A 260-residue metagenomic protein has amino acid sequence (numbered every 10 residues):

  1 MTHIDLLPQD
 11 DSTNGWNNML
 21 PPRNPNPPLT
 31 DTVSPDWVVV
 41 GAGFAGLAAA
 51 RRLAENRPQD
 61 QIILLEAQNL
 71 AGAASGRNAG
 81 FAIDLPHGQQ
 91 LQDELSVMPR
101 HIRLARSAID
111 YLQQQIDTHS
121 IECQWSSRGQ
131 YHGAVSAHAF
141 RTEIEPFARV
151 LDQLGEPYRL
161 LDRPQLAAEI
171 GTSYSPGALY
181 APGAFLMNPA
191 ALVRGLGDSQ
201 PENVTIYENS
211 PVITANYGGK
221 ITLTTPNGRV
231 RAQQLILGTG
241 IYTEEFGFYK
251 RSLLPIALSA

Functional and structural regions predicted by a protein language model:
M1-W37, E55-Q61, H87: Extreme N-terminal leader/targeting segments of oxidoreductases
T2-D11, N18, G88-Q89, Q114-L192: Flavin (FAD/FMN) cofactor-binding and adjacent substrate-gating region of FAD-dependent oxidoreductase domains
G41-L47, A67: Glycine-rich Rossmann-fold phosphate-binding loop(s) that bind the pyrophosphate of adenine dinucleotide cofactors
A54-R77: Glycine-rich FAD pyrophosphate-binding loop
A73-L104: Glycine-rich active-site loop/strand segments that organize a redox cofactor
A82, P86-Q90, R128-G133, R251-A260: Central beta-strand plus flanking loop segment that forms part of the substrate or channel wall within the catalytic
T142, R149-D152, S173-Q233, G238: Helical element adjacent to the flavin cofactor pocket in flavoenzyme catalytic cores
G228-A260: Central helical "cap/lid" subdomain
